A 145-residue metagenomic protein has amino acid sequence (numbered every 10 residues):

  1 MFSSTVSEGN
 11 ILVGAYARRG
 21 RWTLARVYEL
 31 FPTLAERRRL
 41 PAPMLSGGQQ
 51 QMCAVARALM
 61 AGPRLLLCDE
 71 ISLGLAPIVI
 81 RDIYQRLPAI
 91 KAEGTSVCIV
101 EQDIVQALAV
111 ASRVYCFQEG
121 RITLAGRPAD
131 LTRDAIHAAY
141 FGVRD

Functional and structural regions predicted by a protein language model:
M1-E8: Conserved catalytic motifs of ABC-family nucleotide-binding domains
P41-L45, Q49: Conserved ABC ATPase signature
V55: Hydrophobic anchor residue at the start of the ABC signature
A58-L59: ABC ATPase C-loop
G62: Conserved catalytic motifs of ABC-family nucleotide-binding domains
L66-E70: Catalytic Walker B motif of ABC-type/P-loop ATPase nucleotide-binding domains
R81-E93: Helical segment within the ABC ATPase nucleotide-binding domain
